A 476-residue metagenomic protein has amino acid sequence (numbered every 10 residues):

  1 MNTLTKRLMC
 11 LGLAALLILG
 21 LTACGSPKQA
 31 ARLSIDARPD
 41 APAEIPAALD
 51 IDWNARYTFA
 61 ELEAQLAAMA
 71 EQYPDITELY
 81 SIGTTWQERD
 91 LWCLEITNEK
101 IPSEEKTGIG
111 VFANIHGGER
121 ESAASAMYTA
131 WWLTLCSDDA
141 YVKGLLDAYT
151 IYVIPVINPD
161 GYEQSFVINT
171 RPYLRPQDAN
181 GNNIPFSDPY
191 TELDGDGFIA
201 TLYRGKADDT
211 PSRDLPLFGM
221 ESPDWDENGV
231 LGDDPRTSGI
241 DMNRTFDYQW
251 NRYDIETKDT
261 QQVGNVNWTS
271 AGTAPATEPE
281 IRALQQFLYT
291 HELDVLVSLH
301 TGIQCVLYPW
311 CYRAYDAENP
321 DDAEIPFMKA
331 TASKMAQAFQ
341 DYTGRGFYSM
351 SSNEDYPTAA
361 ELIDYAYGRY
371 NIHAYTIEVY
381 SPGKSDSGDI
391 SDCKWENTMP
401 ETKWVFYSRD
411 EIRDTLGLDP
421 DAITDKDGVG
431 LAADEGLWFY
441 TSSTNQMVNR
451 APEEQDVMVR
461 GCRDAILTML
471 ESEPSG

Functional and structural regions predicted by a protein language model:
N2-G12: Bacterial N-terminal signal peptides that target proteins for export
G20-A23: C-terminal motif of bacterial Sec signal peptides marking the signal peptidase cleavage site
G25-P27: Bacterial signal peptide processing site
Q29-A55, F246-G476: C-terminal accessory segments enriched in acidic
E44-I96: A non-catalytic alpha/beta surface segment that caps or lines the substrate-entry region of metallo-dependent hydrolase
A60-E71, M127, W131, K143 (+7 more regions): Solvent-exposed, polar/charged alpha-helical surfaces in well-ordered, non-transmembrane soluble domains, broadly
E78-G83, D90-E95, G108-F112, E119-S122 (+7 more regions): Structural recognition of the beta-strand scaffold that forms the well-ordered cores of secreted hydrolase catalytic
K106, R120-A124, Y128-A317, S442: Active-site/substrate-binding loop(s) of hydrolase catalytic cores
